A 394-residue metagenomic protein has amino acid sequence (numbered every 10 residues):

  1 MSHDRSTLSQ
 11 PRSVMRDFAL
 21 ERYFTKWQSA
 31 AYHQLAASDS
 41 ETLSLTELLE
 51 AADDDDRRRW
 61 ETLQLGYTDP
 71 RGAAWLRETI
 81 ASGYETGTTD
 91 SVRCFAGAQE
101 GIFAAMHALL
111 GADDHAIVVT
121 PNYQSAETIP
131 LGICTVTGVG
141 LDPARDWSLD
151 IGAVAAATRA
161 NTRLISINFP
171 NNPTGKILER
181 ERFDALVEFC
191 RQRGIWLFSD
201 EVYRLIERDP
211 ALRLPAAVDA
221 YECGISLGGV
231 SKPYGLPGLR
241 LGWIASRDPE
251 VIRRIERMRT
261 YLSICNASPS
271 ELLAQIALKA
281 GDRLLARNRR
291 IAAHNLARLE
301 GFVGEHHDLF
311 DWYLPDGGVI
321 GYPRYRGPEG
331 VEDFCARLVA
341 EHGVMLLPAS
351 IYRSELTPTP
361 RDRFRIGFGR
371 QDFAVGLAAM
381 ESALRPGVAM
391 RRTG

Functional and structural regions predicted by a protein language model:
H3-G97, A104, K279-A280, G387-M390 (+1 more regions): N-terminal small-domain helix-loop-helix segment of the aminotransferase-like
R5-S6, E222-A293, A297-F302, G387-R392: Conserved core segment of the aminotransferase class I/II
D39, Q275, I291-E300, W312-Y325 (+1 more regions): Conserved glycine-rich beta-strand-loop-beta hairpin in the small C-terminal domain of fold type I
T86, A340-L346, E355-G394: PLP-dependent enzyme catalytic core of the Aspartate aminotransferase-like
A108-I167, R180: PLP-dependent aminotransferase-like
D114, C134, Q192-I195, E222: A short helix->loop->beta-strand "cap" motif at the edges of active sites that frequently abuts
I133, Q192-R193, H306, H342: Helix C-cap/helix->beta junction micro-motif
P143-L212: Active-site phosphate-binding strand-loop segment of PLP-dependent enzymes
